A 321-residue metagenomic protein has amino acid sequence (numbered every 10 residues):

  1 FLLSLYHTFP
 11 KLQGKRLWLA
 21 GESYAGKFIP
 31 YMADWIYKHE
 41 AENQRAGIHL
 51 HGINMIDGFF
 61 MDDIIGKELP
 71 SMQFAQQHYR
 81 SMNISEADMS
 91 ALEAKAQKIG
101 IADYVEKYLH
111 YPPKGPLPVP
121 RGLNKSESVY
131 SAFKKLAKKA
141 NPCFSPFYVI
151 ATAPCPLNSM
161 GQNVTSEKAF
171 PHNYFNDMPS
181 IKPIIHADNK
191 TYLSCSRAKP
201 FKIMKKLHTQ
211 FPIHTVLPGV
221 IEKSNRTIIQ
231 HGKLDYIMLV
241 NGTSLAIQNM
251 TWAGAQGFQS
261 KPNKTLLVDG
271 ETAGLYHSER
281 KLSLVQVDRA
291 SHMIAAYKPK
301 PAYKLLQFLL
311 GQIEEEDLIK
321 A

Functional and structural regions predicted by a protein language model:
F1-A321: Terminal and linker regions of secretory-pathway proteins
